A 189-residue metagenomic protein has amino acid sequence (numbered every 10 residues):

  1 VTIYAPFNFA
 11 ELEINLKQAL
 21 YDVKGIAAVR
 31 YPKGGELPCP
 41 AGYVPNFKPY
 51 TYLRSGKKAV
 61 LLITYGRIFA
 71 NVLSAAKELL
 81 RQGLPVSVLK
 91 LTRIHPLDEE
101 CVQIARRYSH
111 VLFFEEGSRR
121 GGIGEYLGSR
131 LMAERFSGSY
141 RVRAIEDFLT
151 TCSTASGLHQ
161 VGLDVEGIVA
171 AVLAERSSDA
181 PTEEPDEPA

Functional and structural regions predicted by a protein language model:
V1-D22, A171, R176-S177: Conserved thiamine diphosphate
Y21-A189: Thiamine diphosphate
